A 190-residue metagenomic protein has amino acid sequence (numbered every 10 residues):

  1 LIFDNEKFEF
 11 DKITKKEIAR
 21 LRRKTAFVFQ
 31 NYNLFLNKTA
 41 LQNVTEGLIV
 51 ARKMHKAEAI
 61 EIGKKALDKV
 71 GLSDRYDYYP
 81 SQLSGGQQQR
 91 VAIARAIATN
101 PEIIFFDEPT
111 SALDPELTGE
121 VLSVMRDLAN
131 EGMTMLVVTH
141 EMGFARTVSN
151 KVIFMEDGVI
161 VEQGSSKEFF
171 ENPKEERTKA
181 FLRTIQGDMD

Functional and structural regions predicted by a protein language model:
I2-A26, A57, N172-P173: ABC ATPase NBD coupling module
K38-E46: Short coil-to-helix segment of the ABC ATPase nucleotide-binding domain corresponding to the Q-loop/switch region
Y78-S81, T99, E131: Conserved signature/switch motifs of ABC ATPase nucleotide-binding domains
I104-D107: Catalytic Walker B motif of ABC-type/P-loop ATPase nucleotide-binding domains
T139-H140: H-loop/switch region of ABC-family ATPase nucleotide-binding domains
Q163-G164: ABC ATPase "signature
